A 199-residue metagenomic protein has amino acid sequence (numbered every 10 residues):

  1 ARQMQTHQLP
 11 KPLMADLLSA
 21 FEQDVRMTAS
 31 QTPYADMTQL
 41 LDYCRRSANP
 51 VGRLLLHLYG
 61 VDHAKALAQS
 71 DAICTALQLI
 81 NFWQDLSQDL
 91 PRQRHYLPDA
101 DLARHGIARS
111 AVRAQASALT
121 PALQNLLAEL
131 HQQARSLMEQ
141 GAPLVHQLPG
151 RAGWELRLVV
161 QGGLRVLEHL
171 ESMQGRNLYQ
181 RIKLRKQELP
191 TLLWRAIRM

Functional and structural regions predicted by a protein language model:
A1-A76, W83, S87-M199: Catalytic cores of Mg2+-dependent Asp-rich isoprenoid enzymes
